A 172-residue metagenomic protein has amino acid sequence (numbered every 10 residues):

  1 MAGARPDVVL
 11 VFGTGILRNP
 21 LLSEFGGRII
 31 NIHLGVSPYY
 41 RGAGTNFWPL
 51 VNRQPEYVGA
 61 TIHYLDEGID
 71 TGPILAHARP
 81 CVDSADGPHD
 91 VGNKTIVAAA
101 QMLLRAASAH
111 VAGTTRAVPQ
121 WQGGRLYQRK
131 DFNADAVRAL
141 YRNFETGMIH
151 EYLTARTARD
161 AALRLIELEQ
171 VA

Functional and structural regions predicted by a protein language model:
A2-P6: Glycine-rich phosphate-binding loop signature in dinucleotide/nucleotide-binding domains
V8-L140: Donor/substrate-binding cores of folate-linked one-carbon enzymes
Q120-A172: An anion-binding loop in the catalytic cleft
